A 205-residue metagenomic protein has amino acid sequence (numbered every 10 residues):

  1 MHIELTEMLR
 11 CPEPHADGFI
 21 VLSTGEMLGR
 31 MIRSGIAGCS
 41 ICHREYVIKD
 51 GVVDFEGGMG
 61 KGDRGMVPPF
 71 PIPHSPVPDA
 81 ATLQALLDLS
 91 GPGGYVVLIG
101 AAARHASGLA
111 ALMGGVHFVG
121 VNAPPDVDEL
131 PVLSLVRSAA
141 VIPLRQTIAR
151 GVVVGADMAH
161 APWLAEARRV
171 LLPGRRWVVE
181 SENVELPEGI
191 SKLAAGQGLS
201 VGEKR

Functional and structural regions predicted by a protein language model:
M1-M66, P187-G189, A194: N-terminal auxiliary segments of SAM/dcSAM-dependent transferases
M8, F55-E56, G65-P69, H74-V96 (+2 more regions): Conserved alpha-helix/loop element of class I SAM-dependent methyltransferases that forms part of the SAM/SAH-binding
G91-G94, L130-E166: A short acidic, Gly/Pro-enriched loop at the edge of an enzyme's catalytic core that lines a small-molecule cofactor
G94, V116, R175: Glycine-centered, small-residue-biased loops immediately flanking beta-strands in adenine/cofactor-binding cores
A101-H105, V119-D128, S181-V184: Short, polar loop motifs at secondary-structure junctions
M113-F118, D128-A139, P187-A194: Active-site regions of enzymes building and remodeling cell-envelope glycoconjugates
A161-N183: A short glycine-rich, Lys/Arg-flanked "PGG" loop and its adjoining helix->strand segment in the class I
E185-R205: Core SAM-dependent methyltransferase catalytic element
